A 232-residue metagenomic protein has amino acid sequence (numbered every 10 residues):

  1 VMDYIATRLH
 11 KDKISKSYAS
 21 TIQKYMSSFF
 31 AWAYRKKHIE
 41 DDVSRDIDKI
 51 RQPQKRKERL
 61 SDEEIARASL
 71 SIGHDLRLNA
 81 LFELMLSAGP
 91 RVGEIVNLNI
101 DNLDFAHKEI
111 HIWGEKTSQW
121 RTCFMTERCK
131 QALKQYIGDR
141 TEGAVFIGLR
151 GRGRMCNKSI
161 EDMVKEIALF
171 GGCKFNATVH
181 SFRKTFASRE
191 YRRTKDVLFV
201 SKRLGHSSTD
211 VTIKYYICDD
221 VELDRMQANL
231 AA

Functional and structural regions predicted by a protein language model:
V1-R56, S71, D139: N-terminal core-binding DNA-recognition domain of tyrosine recombinases/integrases
I39, R51-Q54, D62-V92, V96 (+1 more regions): Basic, Lys/Arg- and aromatic-enriched nucleic-acid-binding interface segment
R59, G114-T117, L204-N229: Catalytic-site neighborhood detector that most strongly recognizes the C-terminal catalytic loop/helix of tyrosine
I65, R77-N79, N157, E161 (+2 more regions): Short, leucine-enriched amphipathic alpha-helices that occur as contiguous helical runs
E83, S87, R183-S207: C-terminal catalytic core of tyrosine-transesterase DNA break-rejoin enzymes
L103-F105, K174-F175, K195-Y215: Short, polar N-cap/turn motifs at the start of nucleic acid-interacting alpha helices
E115-K134, G143-K165: C-terminal catalytic core of Y-nucleophile DNA break-rejoin enzymes
